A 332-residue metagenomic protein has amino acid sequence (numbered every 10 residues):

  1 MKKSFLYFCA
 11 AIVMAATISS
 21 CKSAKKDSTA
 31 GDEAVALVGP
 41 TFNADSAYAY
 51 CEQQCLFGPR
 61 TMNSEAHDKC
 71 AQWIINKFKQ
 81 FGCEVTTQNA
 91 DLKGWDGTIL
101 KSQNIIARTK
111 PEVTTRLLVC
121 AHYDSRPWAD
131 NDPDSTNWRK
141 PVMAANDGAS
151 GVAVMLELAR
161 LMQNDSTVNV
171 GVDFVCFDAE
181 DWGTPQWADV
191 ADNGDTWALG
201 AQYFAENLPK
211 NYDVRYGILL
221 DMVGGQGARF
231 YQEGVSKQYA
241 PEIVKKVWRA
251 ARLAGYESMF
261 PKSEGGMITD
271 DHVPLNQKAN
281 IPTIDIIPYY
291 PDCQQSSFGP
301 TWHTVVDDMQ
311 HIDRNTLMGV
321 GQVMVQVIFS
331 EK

Functional and structural regions predicted by a protein language model:
M1-F8: Bacterial N-terminal signal peptides that target proteins for export
A16-S20: C-terminal motif of bacterial Sec signal peptides marking the signal peptidase cleavage site
S23-C70, F81, Q294-H311: N-terminal capping segment at the start of a domain
E33-T41, L56-E65, L92-W95, N137-A149 (+5 more regions): Second-shell loop/turn segments in exported
E52-E112: A non-catalytic alpha/beta surface segment that caps or lines the substrate-entry region of metallo-dependent hydrolase
T61-M62, D91-G94, E112-V113, Y123-P127 (+4 more regions): Solvent-exposed loop/turn segments at secondary-structure junctions within structured extracellular/periplasmic domains
N89, I99, Y216, G225-K332: Active-site-adjacent substrate-binding region of metalloamidase/peptidase-like peptide-processing proteins
R139-E242, M267, D271: Acidic/histidine-rich catalytic neighborhood of metal-dependent amide-processing enzymes
